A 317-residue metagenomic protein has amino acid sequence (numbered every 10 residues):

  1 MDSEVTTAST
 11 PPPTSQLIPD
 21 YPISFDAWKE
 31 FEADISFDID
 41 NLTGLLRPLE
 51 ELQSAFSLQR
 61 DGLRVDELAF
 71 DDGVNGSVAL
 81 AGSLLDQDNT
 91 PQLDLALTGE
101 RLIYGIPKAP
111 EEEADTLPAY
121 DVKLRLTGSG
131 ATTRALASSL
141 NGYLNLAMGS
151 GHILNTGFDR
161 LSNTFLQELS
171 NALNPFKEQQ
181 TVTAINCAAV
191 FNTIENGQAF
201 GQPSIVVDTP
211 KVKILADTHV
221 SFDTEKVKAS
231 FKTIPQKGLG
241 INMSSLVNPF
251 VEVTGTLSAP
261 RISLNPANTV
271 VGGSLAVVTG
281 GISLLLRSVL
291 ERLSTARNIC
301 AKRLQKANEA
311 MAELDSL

Functional and structural regions predicted by a protein language model:
D2-V5, Y104-K108, I153-G157, G240 (+1 more regions): Outer-membrane beta-barrel proteins
T6-T98, T116-K232, A296-L317: Solvent-exposed beta-strand/coil patches in large extracellular/periplasmic or lumenal scaffold regions
I23, K108-E112: Extracellular loop and loop/strand-boundary signature of outer-membrane beta-barrel proteins
N75-G82, P91, Y104-I106, K211-A216 (+2 more regions): A short, polar/proline- and glycine-enriched secondary-structure boundary/capping micro-motif
E112-E113, R134, G238-M243: Short proline/glycine-enriched turn/loop segments at secondary-structure junctions
L215-T218, S230, N242-M243, N248-V253: C-terminal soluble interaction/assembly domains
V247-L275: Compositionally biased, charge-rich terminal segments
V270-R292: Short hydrophobic membrane-inserting alpha-helices and related fusion/pore-forming segments
